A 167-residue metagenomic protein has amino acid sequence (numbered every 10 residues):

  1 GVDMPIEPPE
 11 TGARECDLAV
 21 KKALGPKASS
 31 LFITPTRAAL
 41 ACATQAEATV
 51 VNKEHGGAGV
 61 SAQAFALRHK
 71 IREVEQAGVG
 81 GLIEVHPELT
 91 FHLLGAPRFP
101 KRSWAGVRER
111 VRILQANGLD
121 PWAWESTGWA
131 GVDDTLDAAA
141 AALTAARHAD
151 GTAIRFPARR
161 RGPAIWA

Functional and structural regions predicted by a protein language model:
G1-A167: RNase H-like (RuvC/DEDD) metal-dependent nuclease/polynucleotide-processing core
